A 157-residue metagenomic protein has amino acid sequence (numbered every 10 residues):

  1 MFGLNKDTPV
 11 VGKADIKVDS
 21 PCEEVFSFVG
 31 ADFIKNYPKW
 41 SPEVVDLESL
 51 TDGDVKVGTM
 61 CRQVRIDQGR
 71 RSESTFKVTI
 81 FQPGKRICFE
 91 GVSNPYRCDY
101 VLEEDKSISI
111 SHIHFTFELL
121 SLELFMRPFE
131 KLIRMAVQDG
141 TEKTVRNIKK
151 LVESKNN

Functional and structural regions predicted by a protein language model:
M1-T51: Hydrophobic ligand-binding cavity/cleft-lining segments
N5-D7, I66-D67, E90-S93: Short Gly/Pro-enriched turn/cap motifs at secondary-structure boundaries
A14-I16, S74-I80, R97-E104, F117: Hydrophobic/aromatic beta-strand elements that line small-molecule binding cavities or substrate pockets in beta-rich
C22-E23, D52-V55, I80-G84, V101-H112 (+1 more regions): A short, structured loop/turn motif at beta-sheet edges
V25-V29, Y37, C61-Q63, V78 (+3 more regions): Hydrophobic pocket/interface hotspot
I34-R71, G84: Short beta-edge strand/loop motif at the mouth of beta-sheet-based domains
L50, N147-N157: Short, highly charged C-terminal tails/helix-capping segments
E90-K143: Beta-strand/loop substructures that line and gate deep hydrophobic ligand-binding cavities in soluble
